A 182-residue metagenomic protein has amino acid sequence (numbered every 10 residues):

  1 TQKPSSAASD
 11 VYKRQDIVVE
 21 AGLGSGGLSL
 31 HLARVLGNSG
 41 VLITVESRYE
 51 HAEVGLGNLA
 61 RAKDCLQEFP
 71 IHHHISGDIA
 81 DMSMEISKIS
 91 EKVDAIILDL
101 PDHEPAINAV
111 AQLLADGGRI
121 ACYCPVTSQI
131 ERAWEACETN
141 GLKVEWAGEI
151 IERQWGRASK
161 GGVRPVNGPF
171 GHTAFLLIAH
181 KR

Functional and structural regions predicted by a protein language model:
T1-A8, Y12: Single conserved hydrophobic/aromatic residue that forms the stacking wall/gate of nucleotide- or nucleobase-binding
Q15-G24: Conserved class I S-adenosyl-L-methionine
S25-N38: Conserved SAM-binding loop of SAM-dependent methyltransferases across substrates and taxa, primarily the Class I
V41-E46: Conserved SAM-binding motif I beta-strand of class I
S47-S90, A95: S-adenosyl-L-methionine
A95-P105, C124: A short SAM/SAH-binding and catalytic strip from SAM-dependent methyltransferases
I107-G171, F175: C-terminal substrate-binding/active-site "lid" region of AdoMet-derived donor-dependent transferases
A179-R182: C-terminal lobe and adjacent flexible extensions of AdoMet/dcAdoMet transferase-like proteins
